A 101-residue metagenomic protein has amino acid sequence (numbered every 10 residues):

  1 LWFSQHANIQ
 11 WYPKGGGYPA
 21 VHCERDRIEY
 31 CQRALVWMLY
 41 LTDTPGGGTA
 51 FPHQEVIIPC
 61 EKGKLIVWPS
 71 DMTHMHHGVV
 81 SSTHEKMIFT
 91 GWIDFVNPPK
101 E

Functional and structural regions predicted by a protein language model:
L1-E101: Catalytic core of non-heme Fe(II) oxygenases with the double-stranded beta-helix
